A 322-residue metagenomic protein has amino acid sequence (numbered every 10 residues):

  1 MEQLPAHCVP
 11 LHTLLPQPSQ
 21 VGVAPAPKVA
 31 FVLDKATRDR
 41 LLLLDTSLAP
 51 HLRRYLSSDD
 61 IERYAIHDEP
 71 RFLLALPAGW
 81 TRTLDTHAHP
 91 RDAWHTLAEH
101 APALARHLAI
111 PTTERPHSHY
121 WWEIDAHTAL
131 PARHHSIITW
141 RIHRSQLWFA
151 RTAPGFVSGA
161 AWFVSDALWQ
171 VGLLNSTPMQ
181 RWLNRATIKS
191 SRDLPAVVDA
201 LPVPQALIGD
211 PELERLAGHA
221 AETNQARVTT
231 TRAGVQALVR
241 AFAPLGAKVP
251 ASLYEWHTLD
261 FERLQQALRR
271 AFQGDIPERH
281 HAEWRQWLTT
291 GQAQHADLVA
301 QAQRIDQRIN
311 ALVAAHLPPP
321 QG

Functional and structural regions predicted by a protein language model:
M1-R215, Q236-R240: Polybasic, glycine- and aromatic-enriched phosphate-binding surface used to engage nucleic acids
C8-L11, V203-G322: Non-catalytic DNA-recognition/assembly elements of restriction-modification systems
